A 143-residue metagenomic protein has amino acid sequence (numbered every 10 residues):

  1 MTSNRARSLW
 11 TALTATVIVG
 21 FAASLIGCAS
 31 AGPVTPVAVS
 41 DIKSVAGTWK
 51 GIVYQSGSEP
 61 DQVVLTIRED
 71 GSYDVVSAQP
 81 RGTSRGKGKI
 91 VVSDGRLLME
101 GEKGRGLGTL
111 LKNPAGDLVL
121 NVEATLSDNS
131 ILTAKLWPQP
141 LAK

Functional and structural regions predicted by a protein language model:
T2-S44, T48, I52-S56, W137-K143: Amphipathic/hydrophobic helical signal segments and adjacent flexible N-terminal regions that mediate secretion
T14, F21, D41, V45 (+5 more regions): N-terminal hydrophobic or amphipathic segments with adjacent small-residue motifs that include Sec signal peptides
S30-A38, G51-V64, G95-K143: Beta-sheet ligand-binding and adhesion/scaffold domains
E59-R96: N-terminal glycine/threonine-rich, aromatic-flanked beta-hairpin/loop signature
